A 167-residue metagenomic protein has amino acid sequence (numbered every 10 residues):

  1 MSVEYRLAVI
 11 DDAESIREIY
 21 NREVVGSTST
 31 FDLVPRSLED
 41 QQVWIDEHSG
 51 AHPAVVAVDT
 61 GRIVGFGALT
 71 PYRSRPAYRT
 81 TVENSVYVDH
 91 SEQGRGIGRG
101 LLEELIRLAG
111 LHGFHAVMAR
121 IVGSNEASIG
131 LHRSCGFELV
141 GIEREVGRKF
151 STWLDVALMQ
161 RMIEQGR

Functional and structural regions predicted by a protein language model:
E4-I16: A short beta-loop-alpha structural element at the N-terminal edge of CoA-dependent acyl/N-acetyltransferase catalytic
L7, L33-S91, L102-E103, L108 (+1 more regions): Acetyl-CoA-dependent GNAT
E18-P35: Helix-loop element at the rim of GNAT/NAT acetyltransferase active sites that forms part of the acceptor-substrate
I19, H112, S134-C135: Structural motif
A68-P71, P76, M118-I121, R133 (+2 more regions): Conserved catalytic-core motifs of GNAT/GCN5-like acyltransferases
N84, V117-A119, M159: A structural signal for short, well-ordered beta-strand segments
G94-A109, E126, G130-S134: Conserved acetyl-CoA-binding loop-helix of GNAT-fold acetyltransferases
A109-I121: Conserved GNAT acetyl-CoA-binding A-motif
